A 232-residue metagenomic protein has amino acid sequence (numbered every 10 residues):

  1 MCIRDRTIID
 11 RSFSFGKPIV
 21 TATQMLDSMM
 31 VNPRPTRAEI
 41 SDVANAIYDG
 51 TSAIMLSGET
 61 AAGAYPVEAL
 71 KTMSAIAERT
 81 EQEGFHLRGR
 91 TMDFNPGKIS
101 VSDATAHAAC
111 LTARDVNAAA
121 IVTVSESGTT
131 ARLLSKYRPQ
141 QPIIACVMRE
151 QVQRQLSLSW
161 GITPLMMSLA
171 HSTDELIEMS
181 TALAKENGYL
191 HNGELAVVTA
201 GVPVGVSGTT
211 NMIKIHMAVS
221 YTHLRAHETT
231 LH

Functional and structural regions predicted by a protein language model:
M1-D5, T222-T229: Conserved small/polar residues in nucleotide/adenosyl-binding loops
R6-T21, M73-E83: Alpha-helix-loop-beta-strand connector modules within alpha/beta enzyme cores
F15-V31, P142-I143: Short beta-strand/loop segments at the ligand-binding rim of alpha/beta enzyme cores
M30-N45: Catalytic cores of alpha/beta
N45-Y65: Glycine-rich phosphate-binding active-site loops on the catalytic face of alpha/beta enzymes
S74-A109: Long, charged amphipathic helices and adjacent flexible linkers at domain junctions
T130-R132, R138-E175: Nucleotide-binding motor/catalytic cores of P-loop/tubulin-like NTPases across gene-expression machines
N192, V198: C-terminal binding/interaction regions
